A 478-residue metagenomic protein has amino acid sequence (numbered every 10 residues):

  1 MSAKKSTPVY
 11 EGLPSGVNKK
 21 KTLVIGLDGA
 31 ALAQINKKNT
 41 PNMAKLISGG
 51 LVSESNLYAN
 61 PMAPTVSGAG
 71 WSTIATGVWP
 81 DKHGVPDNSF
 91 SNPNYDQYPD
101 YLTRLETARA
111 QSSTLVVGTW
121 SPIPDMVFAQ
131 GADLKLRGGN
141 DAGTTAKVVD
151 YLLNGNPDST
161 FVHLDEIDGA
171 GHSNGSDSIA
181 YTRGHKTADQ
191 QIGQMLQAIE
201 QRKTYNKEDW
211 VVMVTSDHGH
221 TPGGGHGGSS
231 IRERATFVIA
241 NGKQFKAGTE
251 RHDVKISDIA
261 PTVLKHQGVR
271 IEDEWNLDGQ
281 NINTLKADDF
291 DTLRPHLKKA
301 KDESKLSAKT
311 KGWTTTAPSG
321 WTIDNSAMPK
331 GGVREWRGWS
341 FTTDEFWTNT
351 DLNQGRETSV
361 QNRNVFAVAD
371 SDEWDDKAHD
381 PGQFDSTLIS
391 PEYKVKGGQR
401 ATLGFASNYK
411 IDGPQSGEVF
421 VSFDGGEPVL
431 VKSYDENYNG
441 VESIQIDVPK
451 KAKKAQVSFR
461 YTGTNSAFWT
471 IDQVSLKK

Functional and structural regions predicted by a protein language model:
L23-V24, N42-M43, A188-G228, V263: Metal-dependent active-site segment of extracytoplasmic phospho-/sulfohydrolases and closely related
A33-A69: Short, structured active-site-proximal loop/turn typified by the sulfatase FGly-forming signature C/S-X-P-X-R
A69-G77, D81, G228-R270: Substrate-binding rim/cap in mid-to-C-terminal beta-strand-loop elements of soluble/periplasmic
P124-L134, V149-Q190, Q194: Active-site His/acidic residue clusters
A287-D376, G413, E436-E442: Extracellular glycan-recognition surfaces and repeat-rich motifs
D375-K396, V441-S443: Short beta-strands within extracellular/lumenal beta-sheet-rich domains
Q383-F384, T462-K477: Extracellular carbohydrate recognition
G426-K451: Extracellular carbohydrate recognition and processing domains and analogous Trp-centered ligand-binding platforms
